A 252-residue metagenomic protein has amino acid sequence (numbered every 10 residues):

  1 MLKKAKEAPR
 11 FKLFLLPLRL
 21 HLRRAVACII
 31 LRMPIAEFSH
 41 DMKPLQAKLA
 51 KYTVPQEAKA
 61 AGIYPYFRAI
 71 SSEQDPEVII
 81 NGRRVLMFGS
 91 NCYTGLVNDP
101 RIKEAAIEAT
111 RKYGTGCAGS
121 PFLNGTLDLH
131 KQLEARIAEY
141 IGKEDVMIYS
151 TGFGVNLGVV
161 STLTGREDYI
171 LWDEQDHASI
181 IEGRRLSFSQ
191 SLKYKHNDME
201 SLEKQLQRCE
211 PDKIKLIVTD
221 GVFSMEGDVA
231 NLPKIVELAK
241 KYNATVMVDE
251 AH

Functional and structural regions predicted by a protein language model:
K4-K12: Positively charged N-terminal leader segments that act as targeting/secretion signals
F38, K43, A47-T115, A244: N-terminal "arm"/small-domain region of PLP-dependent enzymes with the aminotransferase-like
E104, E108-G152: Conserved N-terminal alpha-helix of the aminotransferase class I/II PLP-enzyme fold
V159-A178: Conserved PLP-anchoring active-site segment centered on the Schiff-base-forming lysine
R166, L186-F188, Y242: Short, structured coil segments at secondary-structure junctions
L192, H196-V248: Active-site phosphate-binding strand-loop segment of PLP-dependent enzymes
